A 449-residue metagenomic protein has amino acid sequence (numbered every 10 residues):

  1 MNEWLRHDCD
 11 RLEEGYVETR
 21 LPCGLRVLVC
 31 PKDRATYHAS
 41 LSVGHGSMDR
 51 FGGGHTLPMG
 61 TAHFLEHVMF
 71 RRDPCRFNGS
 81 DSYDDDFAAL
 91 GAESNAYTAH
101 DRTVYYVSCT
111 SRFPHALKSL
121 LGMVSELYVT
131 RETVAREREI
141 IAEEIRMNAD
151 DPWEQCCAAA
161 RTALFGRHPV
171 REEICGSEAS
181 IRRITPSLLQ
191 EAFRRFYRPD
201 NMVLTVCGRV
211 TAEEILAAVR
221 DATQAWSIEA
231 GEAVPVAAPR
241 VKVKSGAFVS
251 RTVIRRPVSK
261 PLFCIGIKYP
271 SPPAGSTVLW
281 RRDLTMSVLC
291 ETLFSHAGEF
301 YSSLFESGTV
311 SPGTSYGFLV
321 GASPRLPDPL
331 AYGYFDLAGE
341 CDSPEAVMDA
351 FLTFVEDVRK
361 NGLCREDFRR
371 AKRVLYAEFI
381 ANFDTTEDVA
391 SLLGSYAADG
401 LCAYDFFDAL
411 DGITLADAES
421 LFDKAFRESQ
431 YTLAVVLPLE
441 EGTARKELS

Functional and structural regions predicted by a protein language model:
M1-Y37: N- or domain-start disorder-to-order transition segments that initiate the globular core
N2-D8, Y16, V203-G208, R369-S449: C-terminal regions of mature proteins
W4, D73-P74, S80-A192, E213 (+2 more regions): Acidic/histidine-enriched segments that form metal/cofactor-coordinating and catalytic pocket/exosite environments
L5-R6, V170-I174, V203-P272, V435-L437 (+1 more regions): An aromatic/glycine/proline-enriched structural segment found at the starts of mature extracellular/organellar domains
G24, L41, H63, Y105 (+12 more regions): Buried hydrophobic packing residues in well-ordered domains
S40-V107, T292-G313: M16/MPP (pitrilysin/insulinase) zinc-metallopeptidase core fold and M16-derived inactive scaffolds
C264-S271, E291-E340: A structural supersecondary motif
F335-L363: Extended amphipathic alpha-helical segments enriched in small hydrophobics
